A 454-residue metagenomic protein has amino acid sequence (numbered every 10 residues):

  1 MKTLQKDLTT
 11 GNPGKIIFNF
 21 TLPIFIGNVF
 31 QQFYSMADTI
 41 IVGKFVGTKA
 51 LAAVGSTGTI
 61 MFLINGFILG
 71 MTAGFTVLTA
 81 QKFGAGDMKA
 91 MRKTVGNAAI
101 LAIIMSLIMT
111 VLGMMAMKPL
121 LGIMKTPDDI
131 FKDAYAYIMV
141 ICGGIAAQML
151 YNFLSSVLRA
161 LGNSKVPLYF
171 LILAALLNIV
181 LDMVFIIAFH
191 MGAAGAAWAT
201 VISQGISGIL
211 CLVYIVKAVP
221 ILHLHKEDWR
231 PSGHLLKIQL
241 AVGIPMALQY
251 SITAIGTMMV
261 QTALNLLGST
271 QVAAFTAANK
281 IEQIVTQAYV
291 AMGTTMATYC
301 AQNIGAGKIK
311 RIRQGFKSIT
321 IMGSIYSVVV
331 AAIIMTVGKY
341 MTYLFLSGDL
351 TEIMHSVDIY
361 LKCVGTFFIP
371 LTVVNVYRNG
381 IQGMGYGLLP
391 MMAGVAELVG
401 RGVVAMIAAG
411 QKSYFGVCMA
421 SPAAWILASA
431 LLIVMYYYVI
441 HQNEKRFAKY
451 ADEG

Functional and structural regions predicted by a protein language model:
M1-T21, T79-G144, A188-I244, C300-F367 (+1 more regions): Short alpha-helical transmembrane segments in multi-pass integral membrane proteins
L8-V46, T59-G74, L78, I103-T110 (+6 more regions): N-terminal transmembrane alpha-helices
N19-D38, V140, Y151, A174 (+4 more regions): Transmembrane helical elements of multi-pass membrane transporters/channels
L22, I26, T57-I60, I100 (+15 more regions): Hydrophobic residues within alpha-helical transmembrane segments of multi-pass solute transporters/permease subunits
F33-L51, L121-D128, V184-M191, S251-I284 (+4 more regions): Helix-terminus/linker motif at the lipid-water interface of multi-pass membrane proteins
L51-V111, Q148-P167, A274-G338, L371-A393: Small-residue-rich hydrophobic transmembrane alpha-helices
L63-G66, T110, N178-D182, G208-L212 (+4 more regions): Hydrophobic transmembrane alpha-helices of multi-pass small-molecule transporters
T72, I141-R159, P167-A175, A196-C211 (+4 more regions): Short runs within selected transmembrane alpha-helices of multi-pass transporters and secretion channels
